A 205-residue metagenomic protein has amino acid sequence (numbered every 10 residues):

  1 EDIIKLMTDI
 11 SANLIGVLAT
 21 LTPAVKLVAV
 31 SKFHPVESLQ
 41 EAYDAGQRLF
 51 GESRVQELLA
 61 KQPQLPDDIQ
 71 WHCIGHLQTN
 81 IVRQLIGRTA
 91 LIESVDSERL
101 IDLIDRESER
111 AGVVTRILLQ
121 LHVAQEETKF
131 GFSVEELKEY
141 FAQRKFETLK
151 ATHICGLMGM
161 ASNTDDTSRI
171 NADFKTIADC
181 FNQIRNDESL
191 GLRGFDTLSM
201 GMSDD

Functional and structural regions predicted by a protein language model:
I4-D204: Conserved alpha/beta-domain cores
